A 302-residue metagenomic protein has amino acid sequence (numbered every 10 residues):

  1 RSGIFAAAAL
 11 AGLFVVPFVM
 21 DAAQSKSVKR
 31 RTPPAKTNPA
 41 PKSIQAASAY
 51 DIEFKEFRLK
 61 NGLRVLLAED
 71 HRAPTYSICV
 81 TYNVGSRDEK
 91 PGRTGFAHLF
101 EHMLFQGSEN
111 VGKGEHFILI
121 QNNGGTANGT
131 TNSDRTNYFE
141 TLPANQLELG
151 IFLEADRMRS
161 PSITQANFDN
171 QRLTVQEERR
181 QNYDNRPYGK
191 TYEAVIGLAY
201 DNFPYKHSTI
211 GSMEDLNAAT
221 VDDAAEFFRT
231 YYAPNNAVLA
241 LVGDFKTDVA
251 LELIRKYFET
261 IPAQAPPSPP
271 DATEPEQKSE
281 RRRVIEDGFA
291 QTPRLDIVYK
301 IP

Functional and structural regions predicted by a protein language model:
A6-P17: Bacterial N-terminal signal peptides
A23-C79, V84-S86, G112-Q146, N182-N236 (+1 more regions): Non-catalytic beta-strand/loop surface segments
G85-R93: Short pre-active-site segment immediately N-terminal to the catalytic Zn-binding motif
T94-S108: Active-site SXXK
Q106-N110, T141-R172: M16/insulysin-pitrilysin zinc metalloprotease superfamily fold
A166-Q176, R180, R186-V195, L241 (+2 more regions): Non-catalytic accessory/assembly modules
R172, A224-Y257: Non-catalytic, conformational "gating/processing" segments within enzyme and secreted inhibitor domains
